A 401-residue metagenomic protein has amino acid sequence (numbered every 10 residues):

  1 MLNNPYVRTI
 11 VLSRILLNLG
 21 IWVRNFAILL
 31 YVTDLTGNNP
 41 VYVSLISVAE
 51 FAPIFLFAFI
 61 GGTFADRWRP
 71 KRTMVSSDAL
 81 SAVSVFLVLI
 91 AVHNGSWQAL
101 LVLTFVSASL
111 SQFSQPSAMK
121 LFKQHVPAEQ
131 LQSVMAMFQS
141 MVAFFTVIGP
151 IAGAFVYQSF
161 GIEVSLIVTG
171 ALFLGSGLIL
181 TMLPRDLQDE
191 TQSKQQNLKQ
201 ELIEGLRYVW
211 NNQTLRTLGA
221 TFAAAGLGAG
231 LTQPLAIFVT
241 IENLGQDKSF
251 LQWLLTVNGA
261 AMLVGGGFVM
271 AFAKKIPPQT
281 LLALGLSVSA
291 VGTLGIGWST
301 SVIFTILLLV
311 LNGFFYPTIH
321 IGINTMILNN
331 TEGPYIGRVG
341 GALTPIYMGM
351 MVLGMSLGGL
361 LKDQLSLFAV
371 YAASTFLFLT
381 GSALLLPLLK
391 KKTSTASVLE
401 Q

Functional and structural regions predicted by a protein language model:
M1-A52, N211-T256: Helix-loop boundary and gating motifs at the non-cytosolic
M1-V7, D186-G219: Juxtamembrane intracellular "pre-TM" segments in multi-pass secondary transporters
T9-F26, A49-T63, R69-S84, A99-Q158 (+6 more regions): Substrate-agnostic recognition of the 12-TM MFS/MFS-like secondary transporter fold
L29-L35, L89-I90, I148-V168, E242-N243 (+1 more regions): Transmembrane alpha-helix termini and helix-breaking/packing motifs in multi-pass membrane transporters
F55-L56, R67, K71-T73, S77 (+4 more regions): C-terminal transmembrane bundle of multi-pass solute transporters/carriers
L80-V88, S107, L172-S176, L286-T293 (+1 more regions): MFS 12-TM fold signature
I90-L103, G297-L308: Helix-loop junctions at membrane interfaces in 12-TM secondary transporters
K120, Q124, L166, L172-Q196 (+1 more regions): Helix-loop junctions on the cytosolic side of multi-pass membrane transporters, especially the intracellular loop
